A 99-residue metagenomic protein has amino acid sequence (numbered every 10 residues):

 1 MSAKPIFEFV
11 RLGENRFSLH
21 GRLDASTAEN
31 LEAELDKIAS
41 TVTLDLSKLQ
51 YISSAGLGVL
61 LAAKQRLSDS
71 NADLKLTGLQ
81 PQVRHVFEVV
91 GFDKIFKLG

Functional and structural regions predicted by a protein language model:
K4-L31, L46: STAS-typified acidic loop motif
A25-I95: Amphipathic alpha-helical interaction surfaces in cytosolic regulatory modules
K97-G99: Short acidic-hydrophobic, aromatic-tinged amphipathic segments that line or gate anion-handling sites
